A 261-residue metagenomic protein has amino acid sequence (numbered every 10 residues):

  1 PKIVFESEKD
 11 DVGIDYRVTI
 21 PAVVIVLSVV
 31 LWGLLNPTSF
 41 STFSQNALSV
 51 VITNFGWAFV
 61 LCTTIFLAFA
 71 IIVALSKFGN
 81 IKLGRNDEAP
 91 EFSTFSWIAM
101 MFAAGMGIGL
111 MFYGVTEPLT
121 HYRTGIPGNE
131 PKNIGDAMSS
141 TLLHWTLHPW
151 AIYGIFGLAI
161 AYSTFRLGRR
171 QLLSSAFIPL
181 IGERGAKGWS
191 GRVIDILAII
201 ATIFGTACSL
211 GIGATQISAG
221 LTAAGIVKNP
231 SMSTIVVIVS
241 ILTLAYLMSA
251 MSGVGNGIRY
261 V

Functional and structural regions predicted by a protein language model:
P1-E6, A47, P131-A137, P149-W150 (+3 more regions): Short, mixed-charge, low-aromatic patches
P1-N133: N-terminal alpha-helical transmembrane segments of multi-pass membrane transport and channel/translocase proteins
E6-D11, P37-V51, I71-E91, M138-H144 (+3 more regions): Membrane-water interface regions at transmembrane-helix termini and the short interhelical loops of multi-pass membrane
D10-I20, V24-L34, L67-F69, G107-L110 (+2 more regions): Helix-loop-helix module between adjacent transmembrane segments
V50-A58, G135-H148, K228-N229: Short aromatic-rich membrane-water interface segments that cap or initiate transmembrane helices in multi-pass membrane
G56-T63, A198-G205, R259: Alpha-helical transmembrane segments of integral membrane proteins, emphasizing hydrophobic/aromatic residues
G114, F177, V261: Hydrophobic/aromatic pocket-lining and membrane-interface residues
H121-M138, Q216-V236: Hydrophobic alpha-helical transmembrane segments and immediately flanking/interface helices in integral membrane
